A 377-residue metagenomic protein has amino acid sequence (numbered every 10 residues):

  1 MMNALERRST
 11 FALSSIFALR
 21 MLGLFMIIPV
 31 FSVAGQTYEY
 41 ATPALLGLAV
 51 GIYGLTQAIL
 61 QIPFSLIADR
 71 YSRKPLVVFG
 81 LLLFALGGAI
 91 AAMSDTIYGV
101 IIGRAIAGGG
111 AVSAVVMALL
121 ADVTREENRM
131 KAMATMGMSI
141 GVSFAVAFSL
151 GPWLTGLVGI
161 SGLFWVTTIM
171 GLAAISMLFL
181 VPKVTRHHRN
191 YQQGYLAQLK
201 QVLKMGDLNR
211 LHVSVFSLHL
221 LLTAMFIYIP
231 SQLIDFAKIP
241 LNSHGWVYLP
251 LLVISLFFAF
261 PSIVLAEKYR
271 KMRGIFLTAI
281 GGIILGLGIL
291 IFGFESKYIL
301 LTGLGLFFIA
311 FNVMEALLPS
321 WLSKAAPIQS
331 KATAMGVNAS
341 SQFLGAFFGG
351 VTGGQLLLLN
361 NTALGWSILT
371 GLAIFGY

Functional and structural regions predicted by a protein language model:
M2-L5, P182-S214: Juxtamembrane intracellular "pre-TM" segments in multi-pass secondary transporters
P29-A44, I227-S243: Short amphipathic helix-loop junctions that connect adjacent transmembrane helices in Major Facilitator Superfamily/SLC
I59-D95: Conserved MFS/SLC helix-loop-helix module at the cytosolic interface between two early adjacent transmembrane helices
Q61-S72, F258-K271, L357: Helix-to-loop junctions at the C-terminal end of transmembrane segments in multipass secondary transporters
P75-A89, G274-I289: Structural signature of the two symmetry-related core transmembrane helices
G103-G141: Cytoplasmic helix-loop-helix junction between adjacent transmembrane helices in 12-TM secondary transporters
I169-H187, Y377: C-terminal membrane-cytosol helix-exit motif in multi-pass small-molecule transporters
Q329-N360: A late C-terminal transmembrane helix in Major Facilitator Superfamily
